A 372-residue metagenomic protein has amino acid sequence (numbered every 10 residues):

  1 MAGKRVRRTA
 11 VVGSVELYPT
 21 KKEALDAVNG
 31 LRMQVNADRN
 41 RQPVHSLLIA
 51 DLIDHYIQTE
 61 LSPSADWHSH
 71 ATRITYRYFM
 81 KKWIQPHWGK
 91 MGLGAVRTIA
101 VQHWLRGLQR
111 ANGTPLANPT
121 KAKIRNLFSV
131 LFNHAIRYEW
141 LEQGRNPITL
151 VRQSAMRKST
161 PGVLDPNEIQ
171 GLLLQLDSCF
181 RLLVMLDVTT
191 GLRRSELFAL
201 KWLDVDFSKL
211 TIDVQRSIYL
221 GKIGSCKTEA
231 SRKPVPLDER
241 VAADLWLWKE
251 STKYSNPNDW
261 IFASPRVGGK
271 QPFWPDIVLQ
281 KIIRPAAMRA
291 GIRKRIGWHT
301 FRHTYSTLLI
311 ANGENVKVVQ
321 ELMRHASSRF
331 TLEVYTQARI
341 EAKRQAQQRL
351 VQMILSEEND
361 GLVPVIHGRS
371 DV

Functional and structural regions predicted by a protein language model:
A2-H103, E250-I261, I340, E358 (+1 more regions): N-terminal DNA-binding module of tyrosine recombinases/phage integrases
H45, I49, I53, S69-T72 (+11 more regions): Hydrophobic (often cysteine-bearing) scaffold residues that line and stabilize catalytic clefts of nucleotide/cofactor
L47, A155, V163, I218 (+1 more regions): Catalytic-site neighborhood detector that most strongly recognizes the C-terminal catalytic loop/helix of tyrosine
F79-W83, G107, K123-R137: Alpha-helical scaffold segments in carbohydrate-active enzymes
A111-N118, A122-N126, R137-L200, S208 (+7 more regions): Basic, Lys/Arg- and aromatic-enriched nucleic-acid-binding interface segment
A111-T114, N118, Q170-R181, T190 (+5 more regions): Short, basic (Lys/Arg/His-rich) helix/loop patches that form interaction surfaces in the mid-to-C-terminal regions
L174, K209, L220-A243, L247 (+4 more regions): C-terminal secondary-structure termini that scaffold catalytic or DNA-interacting sites
D204-T211, R293-K294, E314-V334, R344: Short, polar N-cap/turn motifs at the start of nucleic acid-interacting alpha helices
